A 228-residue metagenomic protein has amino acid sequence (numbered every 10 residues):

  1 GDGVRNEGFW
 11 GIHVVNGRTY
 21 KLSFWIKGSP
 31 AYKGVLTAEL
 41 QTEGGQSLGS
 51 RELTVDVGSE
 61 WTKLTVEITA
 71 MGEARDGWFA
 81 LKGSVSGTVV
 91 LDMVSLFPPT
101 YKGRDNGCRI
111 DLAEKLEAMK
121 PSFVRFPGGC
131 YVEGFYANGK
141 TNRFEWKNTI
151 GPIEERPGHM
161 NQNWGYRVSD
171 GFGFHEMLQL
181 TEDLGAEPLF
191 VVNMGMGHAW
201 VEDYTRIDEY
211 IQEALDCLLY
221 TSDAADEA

Functional and structural regions predicted by a protein language model:
G1-D170, E187-L189, E202-E209, L215: Extracellular and organelle-lumenal recognition/adhesion modules and their flexible linkers in secreted
C130, M194-M196: Active-site-proximal loop/turn and secondary-structure-junction residues that shape catalytic pockets, frequently
F144, H175, A225-D226: Intrinsic disorder/low-complexity signal
F174-L178, I211-L219: Generic structural signal for well-ordered alpha-helices, preferentially at hydrophobic/aromatic core positions
E176-E187: A structural motif corresponding to the C-terminal end of an alpha-helix and its immediate exit/capping segment
Y220-A228: Conserved small/polar residues in nucleotide/adenosyl-binding loops
